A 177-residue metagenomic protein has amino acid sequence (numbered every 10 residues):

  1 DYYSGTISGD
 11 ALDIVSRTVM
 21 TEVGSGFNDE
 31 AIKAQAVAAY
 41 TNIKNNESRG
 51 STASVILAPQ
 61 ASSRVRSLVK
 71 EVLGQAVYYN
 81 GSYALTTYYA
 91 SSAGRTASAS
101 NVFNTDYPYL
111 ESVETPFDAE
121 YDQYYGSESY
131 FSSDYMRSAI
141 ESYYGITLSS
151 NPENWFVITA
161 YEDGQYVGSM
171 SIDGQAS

Functional and structural regions predicted by a protein language model:
D1-S177: Conserved, single-site charged/polar hotspot
